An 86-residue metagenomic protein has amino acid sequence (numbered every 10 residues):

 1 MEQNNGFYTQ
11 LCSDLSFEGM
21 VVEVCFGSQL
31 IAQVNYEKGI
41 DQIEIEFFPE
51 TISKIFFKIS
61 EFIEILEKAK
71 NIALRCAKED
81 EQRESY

Functional and structural regions predicted by a protein language model:
M1-Y86: Terminal leader/tail segments of proteins
